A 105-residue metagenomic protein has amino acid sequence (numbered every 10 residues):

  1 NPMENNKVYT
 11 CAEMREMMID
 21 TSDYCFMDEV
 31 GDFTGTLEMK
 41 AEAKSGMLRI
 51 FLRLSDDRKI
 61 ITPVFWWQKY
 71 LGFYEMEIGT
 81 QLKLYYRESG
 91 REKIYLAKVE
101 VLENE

Functional and structural regions predicted by a protein language model:
N1-E4: Short, Lys/Arg-enriched N-terminal segments with co-localized hydrophobic residues within the first ~10-30 amino acids
C25-G46: Structural detector for short beta-strands of small beta-barrel domains
K44-L48, G90-K93: Short acidic/glycine-enriched loop/turn segments that link adjacent beta-strands
R49-D56: Short, acidic/hydrophobic/Gly-rich beta-strand patch recurrent on exposed beta strands that often constitutes part
R58-E75: Beta-strand/loop nucleic-acid-binding surfaces
R87-E105: OB-fold/S1-family single-stranded nucleic acid-binding modules
